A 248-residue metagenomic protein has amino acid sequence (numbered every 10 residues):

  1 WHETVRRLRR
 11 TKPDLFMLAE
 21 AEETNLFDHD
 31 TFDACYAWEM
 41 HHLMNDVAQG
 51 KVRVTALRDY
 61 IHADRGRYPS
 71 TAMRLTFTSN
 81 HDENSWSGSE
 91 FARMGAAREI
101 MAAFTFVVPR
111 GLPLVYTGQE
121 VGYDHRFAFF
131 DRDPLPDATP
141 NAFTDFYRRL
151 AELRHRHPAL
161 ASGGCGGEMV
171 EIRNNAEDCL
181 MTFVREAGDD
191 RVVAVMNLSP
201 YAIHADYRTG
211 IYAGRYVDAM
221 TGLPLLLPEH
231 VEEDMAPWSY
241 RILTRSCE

Functional and structural regions predicted by a protein language model:
W1-R74, G122-L153, P158, G163-C165 (+4 more regions): Active-site-proximal helices and loops of the catalytic beta/alpha 8
D30, A72-N141: Aromatic/acidic polysaccharide-binding cleft in carbohydrate-active enzymes
H62-G66, A102-T105, L114, E177-A187: Short, surface-exposed beta-strand/loop micro-motifs that present aromatic residues
R173-D178, E186-G188, D234-P237: A short catalytic or substrate-binding loop motif that flags glycine-/basic-rich loops and adjacent residues that bind
V195-P200: Asparagine-centered strand-capping/turn motif at beta-strand->loop junctions
V217-V231: Solvent-exposed beta-strand/loop surfaces of large extracellular or lumenal domains
L227-E248: C-terminal beta-strand-rich structural cap/linker in extracellular carbohydrate-active enzymes
